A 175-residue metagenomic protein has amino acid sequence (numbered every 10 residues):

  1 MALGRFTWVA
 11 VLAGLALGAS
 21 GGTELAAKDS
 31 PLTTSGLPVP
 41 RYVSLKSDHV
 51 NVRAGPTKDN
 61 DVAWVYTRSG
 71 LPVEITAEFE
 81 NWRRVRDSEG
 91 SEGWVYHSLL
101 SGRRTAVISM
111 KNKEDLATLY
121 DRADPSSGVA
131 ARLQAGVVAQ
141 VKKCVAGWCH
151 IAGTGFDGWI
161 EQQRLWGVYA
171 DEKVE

Functional and structural regions predicted by a protein language model:
M1-V11: Bacterial N-terminal signal peptides that target proteins for export
L3, L15-L17, L25: Leucine-biased recognition of intrinsically disordered, low-complexity hydrophobic segments
V9-A19: Bacterial N-terminal signal peptides
L25-A54, V65-S69, T76-F79, R86-S88 (+5 more regions): SH3-family beta-barrel domains
D61-V62: Beta-strand-rich domains and repeat architectures in extracellular enzymes and scaffolds, especially beta-propellers
